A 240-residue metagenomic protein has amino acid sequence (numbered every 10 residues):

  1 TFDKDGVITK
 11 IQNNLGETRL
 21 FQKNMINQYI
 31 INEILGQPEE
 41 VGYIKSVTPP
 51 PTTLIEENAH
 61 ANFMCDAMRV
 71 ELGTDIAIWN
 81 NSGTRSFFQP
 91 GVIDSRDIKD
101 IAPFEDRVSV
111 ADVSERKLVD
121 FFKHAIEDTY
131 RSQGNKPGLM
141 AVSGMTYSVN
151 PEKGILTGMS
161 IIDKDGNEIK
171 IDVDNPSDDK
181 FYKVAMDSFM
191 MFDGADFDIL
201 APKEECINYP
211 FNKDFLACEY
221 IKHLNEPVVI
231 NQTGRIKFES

Functional and structural regions predicted by a protein language model:
T1-S240: Catalytic centers of hydrolytic enzymes
